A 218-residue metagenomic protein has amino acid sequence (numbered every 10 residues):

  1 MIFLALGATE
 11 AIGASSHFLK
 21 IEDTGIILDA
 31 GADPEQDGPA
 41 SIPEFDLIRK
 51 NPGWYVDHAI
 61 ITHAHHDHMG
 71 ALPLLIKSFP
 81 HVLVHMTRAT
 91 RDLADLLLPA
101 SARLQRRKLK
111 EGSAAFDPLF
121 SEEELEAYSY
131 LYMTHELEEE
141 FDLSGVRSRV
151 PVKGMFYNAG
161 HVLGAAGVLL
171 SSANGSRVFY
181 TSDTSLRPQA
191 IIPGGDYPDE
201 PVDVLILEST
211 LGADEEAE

Functional and structural regions predicted by a protein language model:
M1-F3, I21-G25, E140-M155, S172-V178: Beta-strand-turn-beta hairpins that frame and shape the catalytic cleft of phosphate-ester-processing enzymes
I2-G7, I26-D29, K153-A159, R177-D183 (+1 more regions): Active-site-proximal beta-strand elements of phosphoester/diester hydrolases
T9-A14, I21-V82, M86-D92, L97-Y128 (+1 more regions): Pre-active-site segment of Zn-dependent metallo-hydrolases
T9-G13, S148, A159-L163: A short catalytic or substrate-binding loop motif that flags glycine-/basic-rich loops and adjacent residues that bind
A14-L19, A165-L170: Short beta-strand scaffold segments in enzyme catalytic cores
H81, Y128-L131, P151-K153, G175: A generic structural signal for alpha->beta connector loops
S129-D142: Short acidic-hydrophobic, aromatic-tinged amphipathic segments that line or gate anion-handling sites
G167, S185-E218: Cap/insert and terminal regions of metallo-dependent hydrolase folds
